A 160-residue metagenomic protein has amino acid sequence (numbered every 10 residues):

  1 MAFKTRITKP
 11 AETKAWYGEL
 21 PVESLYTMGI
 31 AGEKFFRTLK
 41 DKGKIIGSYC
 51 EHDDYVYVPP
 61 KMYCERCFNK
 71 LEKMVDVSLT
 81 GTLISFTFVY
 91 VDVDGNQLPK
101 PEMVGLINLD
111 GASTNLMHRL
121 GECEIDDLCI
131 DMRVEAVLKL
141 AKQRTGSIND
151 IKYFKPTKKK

Functional and structural regions predicted by a protein language model:
M1-I45, I151-T157: A broadly conserved sequence feature marking short terminus-proximal activation segments in nucleic acid-centric
K44-G47, D54, K61: Residues immediately within or flanking Cys/His clusters that coordinate Zn2+ in small zinc-binding modules
E51-D54, C67-F68: Short Cys/His-rich metal-coordination motifs, predominantly Zn2+-binding knuckles/fingers
V58, L71-K73: Short functional micro-motifs and their immediate structural scaffolds
G81-L83, L120: Conserved hydrophobic positions within beta-strands
F86-D92, A141: Short, conserved beta-turn/loop elements at beta-strand boundaries and strand-helix junctions
E122, V137-K160: OB-fold/S1-family single-stranded nucleic acid-binding modules
E122-E135: Short nucleic-acid-contacting surface segments enriched for D/E, G, S/T with interspersed K/R
